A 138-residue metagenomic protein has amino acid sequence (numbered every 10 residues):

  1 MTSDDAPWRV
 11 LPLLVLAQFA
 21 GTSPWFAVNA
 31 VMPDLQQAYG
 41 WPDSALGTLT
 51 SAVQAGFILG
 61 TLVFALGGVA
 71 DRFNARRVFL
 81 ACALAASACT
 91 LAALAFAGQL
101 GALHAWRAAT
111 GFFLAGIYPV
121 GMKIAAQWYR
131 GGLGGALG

Functional and structural regions predicted by a protein language model:
R9-D43, T61-F64: Extracytoplasmic
L14, Q99-R107: Short hydrophobic/alpha-helical segments at membrane-entry points of transmembrane helices in Major Facilitator
P24, G56-G60, F113: MFS transmembrane alpha-helix packing/gate-lining sites
A38-Y39, A70-D71, I124-Y129: Helix-to-coil boundary motifs at intracellular loop junctions of multi-pass secondary transporters
G40, A95-G98, Y129-R130: Helix-breaking motifs and short loop linkers at transmembrane-helix boundaries and internal kinks in secondary membrane
T48-F57: Transmembrane alpha-helical segments of major facilitator superfamily
L59-G101: Conserved MFS/SLC helix-loop-helix module at the cytosolic interface between two early adjacent transmembrane helices
H104-G138: Cytoplasmic helix-loop-helix junction between adjacent transmembrane helices in 12-TM secondary transporters
